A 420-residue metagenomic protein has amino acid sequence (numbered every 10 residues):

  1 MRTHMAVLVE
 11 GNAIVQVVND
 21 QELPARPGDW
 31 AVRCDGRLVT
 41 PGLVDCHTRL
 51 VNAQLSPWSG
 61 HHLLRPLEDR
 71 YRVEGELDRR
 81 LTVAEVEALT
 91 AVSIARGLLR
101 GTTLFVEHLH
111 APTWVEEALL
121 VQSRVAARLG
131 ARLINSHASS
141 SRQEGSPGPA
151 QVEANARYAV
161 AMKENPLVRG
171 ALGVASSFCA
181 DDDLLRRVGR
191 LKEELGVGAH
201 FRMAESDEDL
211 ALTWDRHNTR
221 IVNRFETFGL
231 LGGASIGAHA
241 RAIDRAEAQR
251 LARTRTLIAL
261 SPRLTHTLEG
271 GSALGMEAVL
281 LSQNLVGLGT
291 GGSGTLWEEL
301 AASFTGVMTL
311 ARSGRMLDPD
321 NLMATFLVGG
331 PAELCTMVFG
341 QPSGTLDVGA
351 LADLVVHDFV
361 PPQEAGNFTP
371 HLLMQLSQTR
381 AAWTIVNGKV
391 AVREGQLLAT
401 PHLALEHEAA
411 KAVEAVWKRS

Functional and structural regions predicted by a protein language model:
M1-T40: Histidine-rich, glycine-flanked metal-binding segment
P24-D69, A91, L98-L99: Replace "His-x-His-based motif
Q54-V86, Q143-E144, D207-G232, T254-L257 (+1 more regions): Active-site gating loops and adjacent loop-to-helix segments of metal-dependent hydrolytic enzymes
P57-A131, E153-E164, A409-A415: Alpha-helical scaffold segments that flank or form the walls of functional sites
T90-G97, L257, T265-G270, N284 (+1 more regions): C-terminal helical cap
W114-R241, A248: Metal-coordinating catalytic core of metallo-dependent amide/deamination hydrolases
A199-S206, A259, G270-L274, V279-A302 (+1 more regions): Short acidic/histidine-rich active-site segments
L351-E406: C-terminal cap of metal-dependent C-N hydrolases
